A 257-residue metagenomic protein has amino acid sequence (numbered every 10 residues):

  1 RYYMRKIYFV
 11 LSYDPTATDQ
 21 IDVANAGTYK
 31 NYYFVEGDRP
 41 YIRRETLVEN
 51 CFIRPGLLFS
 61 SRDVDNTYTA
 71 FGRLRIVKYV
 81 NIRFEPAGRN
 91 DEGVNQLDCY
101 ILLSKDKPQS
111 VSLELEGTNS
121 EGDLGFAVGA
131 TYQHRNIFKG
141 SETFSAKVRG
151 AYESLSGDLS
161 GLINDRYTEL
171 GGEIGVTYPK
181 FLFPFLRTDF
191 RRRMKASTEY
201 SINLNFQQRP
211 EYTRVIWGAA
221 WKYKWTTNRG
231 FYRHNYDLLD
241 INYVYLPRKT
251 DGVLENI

Functional and structural regions predicted by a protein language model:
R1-N119, R149: Periplasmic polypeptide-binding modules associated with outer-membrane biogenesis and secretion
L11-Y13, K105-K107, G117-N119, Y132-N136 (+4 more regions): Beta-strand elements of well-folded, non-transmembrane domains
V35-I42, F52, S110, L162-I257: Transmembrane beta-strand segments of outer-membrane beta-barrel domains in Gram-negative and organellar OMPs
Y41, L58-D65, L74, G122-F126 (+5 more regions): Conserved structured core elements
V48, N66, V94-D98, S110-S112 (+4 more regions): Transmembrane beta-barrel architecture of outer membranes
C51, F84, Q109-N119, V128-A130 (+4 more regions): Transmembrane beta-strand segments that form the barrel wall of outer-membrane beta-barrel proteins
L58-R73, N81-F84, G88, V148-L186: Amphipathic, soluble alpha/beta structural segments
R73-K78, L103-Q109, H134-T143, F183-P184 (+1 more regions): Secondary-structure transition/capping motifs at alpha-helix termini and the adjoining loop/turn into the next element
